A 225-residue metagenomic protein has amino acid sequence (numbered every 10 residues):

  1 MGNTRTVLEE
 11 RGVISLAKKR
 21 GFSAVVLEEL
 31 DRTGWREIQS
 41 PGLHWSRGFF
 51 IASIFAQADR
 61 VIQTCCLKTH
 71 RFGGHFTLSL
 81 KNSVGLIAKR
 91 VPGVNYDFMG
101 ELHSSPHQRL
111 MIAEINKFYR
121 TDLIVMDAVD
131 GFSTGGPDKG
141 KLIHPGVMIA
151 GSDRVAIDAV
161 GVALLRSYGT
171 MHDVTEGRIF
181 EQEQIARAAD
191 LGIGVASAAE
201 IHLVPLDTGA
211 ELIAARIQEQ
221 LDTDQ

Functional and structural regions predicted by a protein language model:
M1-Q225: Extended, low-polarity segments enriched in aliphatic/aromatic residues
